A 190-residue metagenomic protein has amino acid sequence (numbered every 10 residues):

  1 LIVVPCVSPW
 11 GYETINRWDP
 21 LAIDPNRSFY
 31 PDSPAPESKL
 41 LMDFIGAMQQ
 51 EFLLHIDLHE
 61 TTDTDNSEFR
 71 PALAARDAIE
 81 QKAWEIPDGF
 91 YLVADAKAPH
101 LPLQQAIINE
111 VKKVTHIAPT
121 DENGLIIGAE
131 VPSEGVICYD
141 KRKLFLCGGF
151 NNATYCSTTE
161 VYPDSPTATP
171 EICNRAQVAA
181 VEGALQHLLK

Functional and structural regions predicted by a protein language model:
L1-K190: Structured catalytic-domain cores with a bias toward divalent-metal coordination
